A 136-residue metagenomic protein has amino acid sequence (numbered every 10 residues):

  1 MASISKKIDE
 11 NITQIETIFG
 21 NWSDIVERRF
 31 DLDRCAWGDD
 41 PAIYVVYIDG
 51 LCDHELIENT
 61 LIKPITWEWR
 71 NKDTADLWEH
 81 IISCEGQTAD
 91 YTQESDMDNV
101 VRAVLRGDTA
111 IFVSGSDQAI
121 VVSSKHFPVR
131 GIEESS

Functional and structural regions predicted by a protein language model:
M1-S136: Membrane-embedded alpha-helical signal segments
